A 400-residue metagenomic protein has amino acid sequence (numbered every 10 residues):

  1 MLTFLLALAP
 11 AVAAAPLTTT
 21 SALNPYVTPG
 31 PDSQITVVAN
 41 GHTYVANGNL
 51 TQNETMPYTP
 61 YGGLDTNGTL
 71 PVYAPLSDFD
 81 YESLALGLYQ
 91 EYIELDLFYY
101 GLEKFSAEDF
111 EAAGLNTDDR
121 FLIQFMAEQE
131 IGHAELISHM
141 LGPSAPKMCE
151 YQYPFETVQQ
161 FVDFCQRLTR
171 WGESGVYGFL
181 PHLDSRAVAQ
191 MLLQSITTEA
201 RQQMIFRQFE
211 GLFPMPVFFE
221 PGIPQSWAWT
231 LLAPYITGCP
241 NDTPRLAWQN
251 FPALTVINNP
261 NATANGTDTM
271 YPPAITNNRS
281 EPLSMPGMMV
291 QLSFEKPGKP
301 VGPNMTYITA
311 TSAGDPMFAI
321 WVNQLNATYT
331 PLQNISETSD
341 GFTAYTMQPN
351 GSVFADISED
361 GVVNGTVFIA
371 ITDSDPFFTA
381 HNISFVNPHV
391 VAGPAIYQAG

Functional and structural regions predicted by a protein language model:
M1-T20: Fungal secretory targeting signals
L17-G400: All-alpha RGS (Regulator of G-protein Signaling) helical domain and cognate RGS-like helical scaffolds
